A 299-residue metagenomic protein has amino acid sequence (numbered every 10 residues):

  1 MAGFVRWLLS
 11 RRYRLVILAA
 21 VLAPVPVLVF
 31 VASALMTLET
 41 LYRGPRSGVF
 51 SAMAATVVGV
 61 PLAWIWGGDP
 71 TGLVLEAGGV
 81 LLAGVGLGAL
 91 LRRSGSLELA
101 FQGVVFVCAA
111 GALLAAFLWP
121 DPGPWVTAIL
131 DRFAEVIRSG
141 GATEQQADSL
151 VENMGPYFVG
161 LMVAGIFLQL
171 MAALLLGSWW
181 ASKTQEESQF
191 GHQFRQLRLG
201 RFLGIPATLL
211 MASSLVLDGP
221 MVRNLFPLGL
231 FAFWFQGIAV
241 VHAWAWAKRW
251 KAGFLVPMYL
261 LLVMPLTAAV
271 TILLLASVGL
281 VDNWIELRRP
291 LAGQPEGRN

Functional and structural regions predicted by a protein language model:
M1-S51, A252-G253, P257-V263, V270: Hydrophobic transmembrane alpha-helices
R14-L18, V49-M53, V74, G78 (+5 more regions): Hydrophobic alpha-helical transmembrane segments
V29-G88, G279: Alpha-helical membrane segments and adjacent membrane-interface helices in multi-pass membrane proteins
A63-W66, V74-L118: Short helix-perturbing small/polar motifs within transmembrane alpha-helices
L113-F158: Membrane-interface interhelical loops and short interface/amphipathic helices in multi-pass inner-membrane
E144-M171, A247, A269: Hydrophobic alpha-helical transmembrane segments
E186-V240: Small-residue-rich helix-loop
F226-N299: Long, positively charged, glycine-interspersed low-complexity recognition regions
